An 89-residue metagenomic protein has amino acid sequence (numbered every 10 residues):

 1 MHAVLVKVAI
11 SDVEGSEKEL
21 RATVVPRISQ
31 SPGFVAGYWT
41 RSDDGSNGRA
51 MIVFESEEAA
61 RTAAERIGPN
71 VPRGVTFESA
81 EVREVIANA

Functional and structural regions predicted by a protein language model:
M1-G48, E55-R66, V75-A89: Short S/T/G/P-rich N-terminal loop/turn motif that feeds into the first structured element of a domain
N70-P72: Short, exposed beta-strand-loop hairpins at the edges of beta-sheets in extracellular/periplasmic proteins
